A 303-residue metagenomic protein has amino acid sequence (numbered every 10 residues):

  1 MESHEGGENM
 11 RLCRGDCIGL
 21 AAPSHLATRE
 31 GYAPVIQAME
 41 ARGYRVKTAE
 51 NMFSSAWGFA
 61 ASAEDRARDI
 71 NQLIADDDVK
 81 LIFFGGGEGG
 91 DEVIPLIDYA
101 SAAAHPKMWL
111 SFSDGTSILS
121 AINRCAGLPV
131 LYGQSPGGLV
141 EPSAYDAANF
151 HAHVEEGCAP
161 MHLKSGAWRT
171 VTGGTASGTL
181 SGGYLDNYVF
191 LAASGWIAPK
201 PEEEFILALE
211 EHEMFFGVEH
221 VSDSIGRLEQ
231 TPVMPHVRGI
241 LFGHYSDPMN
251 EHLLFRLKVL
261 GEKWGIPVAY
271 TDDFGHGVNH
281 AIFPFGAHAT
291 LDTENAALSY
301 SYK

Functional and structural regions predicted by a protein language model:
H4-D78: ATP/NTP phosphate-donor binding region
L20, I82, D114, Y188 (+2 more regions): Buried hydrophobic positions in well-ordered alpha/beta secondary-structure cores of metabolic enzymes
T48-E50, S111, V237-H244, A269-T271: Short internal beta-strands
F59-V171, T175-T179: Active-site histidine-anchored catalytic micro-motif
S62-R68, V221-R227, H252-V259: Charged helix-capping and loop-helix junction motifs
A148-G226: ATP/pyrophosphate-binding catalytic subdomain of soluble kinases
F242-K303: ATP/nucleoside-binding phosphotransfer catalytic cores, i.e., glycine-rich phosphate-binding loops
